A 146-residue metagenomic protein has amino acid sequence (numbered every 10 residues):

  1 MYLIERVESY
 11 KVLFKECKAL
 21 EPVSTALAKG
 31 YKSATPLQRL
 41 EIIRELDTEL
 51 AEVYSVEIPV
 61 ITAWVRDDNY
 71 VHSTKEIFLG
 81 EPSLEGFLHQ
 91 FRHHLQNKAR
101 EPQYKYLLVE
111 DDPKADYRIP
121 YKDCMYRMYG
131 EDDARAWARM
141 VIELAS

Functional and structural regions predicted by a protein language model:
M1-E45, L50-D67, R127: Hydrophobic or amphipathic, alpha-helical segments that drive membrane association/targeting
Y2, Y54, N69, K75 (+3 more regions): Residue-level marker of intrinsically disordered, low-complexity segments enriched for small/polar residues
G30, A34, F78, R118-M125: Short coil/turn segments at secondary-structure junctions
T48-G86, F91-K98: Active-site scaffold of zinc-dependent metalloenzymes
N97-A136: Post-HEXXH active-site segment of zinc metalloproteases
V141-S146: Short arginine-rich
